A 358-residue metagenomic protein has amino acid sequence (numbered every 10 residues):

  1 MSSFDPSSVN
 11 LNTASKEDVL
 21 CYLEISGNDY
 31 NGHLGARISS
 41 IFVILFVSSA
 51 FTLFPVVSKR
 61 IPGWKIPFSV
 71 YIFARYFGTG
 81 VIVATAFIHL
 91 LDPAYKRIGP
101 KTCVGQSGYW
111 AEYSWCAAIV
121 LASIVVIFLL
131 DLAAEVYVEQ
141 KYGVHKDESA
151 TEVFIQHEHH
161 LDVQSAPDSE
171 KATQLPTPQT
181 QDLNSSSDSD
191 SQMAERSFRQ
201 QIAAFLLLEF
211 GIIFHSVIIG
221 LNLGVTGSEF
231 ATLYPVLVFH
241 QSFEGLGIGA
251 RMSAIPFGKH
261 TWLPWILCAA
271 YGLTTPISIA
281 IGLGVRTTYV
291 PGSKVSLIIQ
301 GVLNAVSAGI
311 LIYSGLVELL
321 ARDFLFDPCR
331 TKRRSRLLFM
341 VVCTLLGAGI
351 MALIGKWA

Functional and structural regions predicted by a protein language model:
M1-N28, I82-G108, H157, A308 (+1 more regions): Extracellular/lumenal N-termini and interhelical loops of multi-pass eukaryotic membrane proteins
S3, S7-K59, K65: Signal-peptide-cleavage-adjacent N-terminal segments of secreted and extracellular proteins
T13-N28, F54, K65-F73, S169 (+4 more regions): Hydrophobic alpha-helical transmembrane segments
K16-I38, K65-A74, G99-A122, S191-A204 (+4 more regions): Juxtamembrane membrane-interface segments at transmembrane-helix boundaries in membrane proteins
I41-L53, F73-L91, A117-A133, L206-I218 (+5 more regions): Hydrophobic alpha-helical cores of multi-pass transmembrane domains in eukaryotic membrane proteins
A50-P67, A84-Q106, L129-K146, F243-L246 (+2 more regions): Juxtamembrane interfacial secondary-structure elements that flank transmembrane helices in multi-pass membrane proteins
I61, V217, L221-S228, F257 (+2 more regions): Transmembrane helix-loop junctions in multi-pass membrane proteins
E135-F214, I218-V225: Long, low-complexity inter-transmembrane loops of multi-pass membrane transporters
